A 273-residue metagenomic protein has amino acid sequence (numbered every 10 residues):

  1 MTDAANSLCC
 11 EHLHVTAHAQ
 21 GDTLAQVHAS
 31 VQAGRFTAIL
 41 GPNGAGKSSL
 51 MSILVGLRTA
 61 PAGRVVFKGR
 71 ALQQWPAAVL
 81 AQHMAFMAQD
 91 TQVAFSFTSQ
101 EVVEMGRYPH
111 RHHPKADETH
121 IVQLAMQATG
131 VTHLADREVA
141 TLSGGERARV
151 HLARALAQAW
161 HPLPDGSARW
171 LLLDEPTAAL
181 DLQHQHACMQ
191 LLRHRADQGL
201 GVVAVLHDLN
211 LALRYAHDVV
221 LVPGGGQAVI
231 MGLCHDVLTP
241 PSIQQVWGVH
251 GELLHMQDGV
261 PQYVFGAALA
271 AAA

Functional and structural regions predicted by a protein language model:
T2-C10, H14-V27, Q32, P76: A short, flexible loop at the N-terminus of ABC-type nucleotide-binding domains that lies
L40-P42: The feature captures the beta-strand-to-loop junction immediately N-terminal to the Walker
V55: Helix-to-loop junction immediately C-terminal to a conserved catalytic motif
G63-A71: Conserved ABC transporter NBD signature motif
D117-L134: Conserved ABC ATPase "signature" region
P164-G166, L171-E175: Catalytic Walker B motif of ABC-type/P-loop ATPase nucleotide-binding domains
V219-H235: H-loop (His-switch) and adjacent beta-strand-loop-beta switch element of ABC-type ATPase nucleotide-binding domains
P240, Q244-A273: ABC ATPase nucleotide-binding domains
